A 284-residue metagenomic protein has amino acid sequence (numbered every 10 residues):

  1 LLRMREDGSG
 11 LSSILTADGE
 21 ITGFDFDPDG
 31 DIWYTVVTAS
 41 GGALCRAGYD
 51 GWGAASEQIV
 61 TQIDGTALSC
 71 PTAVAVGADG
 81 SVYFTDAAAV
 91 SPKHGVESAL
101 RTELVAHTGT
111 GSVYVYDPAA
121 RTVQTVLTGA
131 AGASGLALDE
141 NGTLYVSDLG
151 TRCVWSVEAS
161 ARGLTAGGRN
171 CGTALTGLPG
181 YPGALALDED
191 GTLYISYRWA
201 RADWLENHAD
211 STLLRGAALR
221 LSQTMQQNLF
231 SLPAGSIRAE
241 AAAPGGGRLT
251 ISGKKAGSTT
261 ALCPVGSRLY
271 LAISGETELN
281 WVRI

Functional and structural regions predicted by a protein language model:
L1-I284: Sequence-structural signature of mature extracellular/luminal beta-sheet repeat domains, prominently beta-propellers
